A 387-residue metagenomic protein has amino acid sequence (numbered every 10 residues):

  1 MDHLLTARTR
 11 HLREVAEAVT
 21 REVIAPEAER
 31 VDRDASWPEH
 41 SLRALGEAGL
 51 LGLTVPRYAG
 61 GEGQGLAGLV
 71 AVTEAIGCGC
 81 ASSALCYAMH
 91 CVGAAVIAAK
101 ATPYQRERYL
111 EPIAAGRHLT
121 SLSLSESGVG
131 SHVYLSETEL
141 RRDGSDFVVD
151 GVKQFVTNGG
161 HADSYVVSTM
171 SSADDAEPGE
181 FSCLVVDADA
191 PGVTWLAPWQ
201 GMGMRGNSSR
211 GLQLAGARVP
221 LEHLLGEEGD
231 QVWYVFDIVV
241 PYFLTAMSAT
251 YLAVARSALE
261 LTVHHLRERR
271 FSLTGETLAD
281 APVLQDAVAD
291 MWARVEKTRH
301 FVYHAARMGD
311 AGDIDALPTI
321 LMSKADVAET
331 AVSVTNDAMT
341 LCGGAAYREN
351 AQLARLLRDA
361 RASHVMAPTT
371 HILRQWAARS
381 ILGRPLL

Functional and structural regions predicted by a protein language model:
A25-R33, E296-D326, M339-Y347: C-terminal helix-coil-helix/basic helical segment that borders enzyme active sites and/or dimer interfaces and provides
S36-E47, L51-T157, G179: Glycine-rich flavin
I113, L252-A255, L259, M291-T298 (+2 more regions): Alpha-helical transition-metal enzyme core signature, strongest for iron centers
V152-W195: A short core secondary-structure module
Q154-G159, V240-M247, S363-M366: Glycine-rich phosphate/pyrophosphate-binding beta-alpha loops
W199-R294: Glycine-rich beta->alpha junctions and the first turn(s) of the following alpha-helix
V240-L244, T277-D290, A316-D326, A354-A362: Alpha-helical scaffold segments that form or flank carboxylate-/histidine-based iron centers
C342-L387: Glycine-rich phosphate/cofactor-binding loops in nucleotide/flavin-utilizing enzymes
